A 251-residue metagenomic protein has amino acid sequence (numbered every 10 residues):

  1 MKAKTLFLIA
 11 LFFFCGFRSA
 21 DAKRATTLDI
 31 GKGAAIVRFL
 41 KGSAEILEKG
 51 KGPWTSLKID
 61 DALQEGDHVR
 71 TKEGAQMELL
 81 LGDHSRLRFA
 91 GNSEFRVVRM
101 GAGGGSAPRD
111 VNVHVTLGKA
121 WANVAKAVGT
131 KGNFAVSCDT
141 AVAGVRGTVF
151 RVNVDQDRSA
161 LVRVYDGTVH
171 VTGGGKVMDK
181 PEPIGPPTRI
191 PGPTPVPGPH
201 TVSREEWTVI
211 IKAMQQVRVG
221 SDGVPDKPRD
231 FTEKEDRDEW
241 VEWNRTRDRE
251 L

Functional and structural regions predicted by a protein language model:
K2-L8, F14-K32, W54-I59, K72 (+4 more regions): C-terminal interaction modules
K41-T55: Short beta-strand segments and strand-loop junctions that repeat across beta-rich extracellular domains
V97-A125: A broadly used, surface-exposed interaction patch
A122-N123, F134-A135, V152: Extended, compositionally simple hydrophobic/Ser/Thr-rich segments that build repetitive fibrous architectures
N133, D139-T140: Small-residue helix/turn framework positions
